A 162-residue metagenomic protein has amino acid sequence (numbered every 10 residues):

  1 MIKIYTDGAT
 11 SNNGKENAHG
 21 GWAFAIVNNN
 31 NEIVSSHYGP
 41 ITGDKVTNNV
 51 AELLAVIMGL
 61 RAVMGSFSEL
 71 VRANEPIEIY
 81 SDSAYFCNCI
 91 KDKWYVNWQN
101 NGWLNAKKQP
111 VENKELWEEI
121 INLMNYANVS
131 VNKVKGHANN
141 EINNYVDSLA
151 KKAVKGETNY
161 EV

Functional and structural regions predicted by a protein language model:
M1-V50, L54, R61-A62, D147-V162: RNase H-like nuclease fold core
A9-K15, I57-Y145, L149: RNase H catalytic domain
